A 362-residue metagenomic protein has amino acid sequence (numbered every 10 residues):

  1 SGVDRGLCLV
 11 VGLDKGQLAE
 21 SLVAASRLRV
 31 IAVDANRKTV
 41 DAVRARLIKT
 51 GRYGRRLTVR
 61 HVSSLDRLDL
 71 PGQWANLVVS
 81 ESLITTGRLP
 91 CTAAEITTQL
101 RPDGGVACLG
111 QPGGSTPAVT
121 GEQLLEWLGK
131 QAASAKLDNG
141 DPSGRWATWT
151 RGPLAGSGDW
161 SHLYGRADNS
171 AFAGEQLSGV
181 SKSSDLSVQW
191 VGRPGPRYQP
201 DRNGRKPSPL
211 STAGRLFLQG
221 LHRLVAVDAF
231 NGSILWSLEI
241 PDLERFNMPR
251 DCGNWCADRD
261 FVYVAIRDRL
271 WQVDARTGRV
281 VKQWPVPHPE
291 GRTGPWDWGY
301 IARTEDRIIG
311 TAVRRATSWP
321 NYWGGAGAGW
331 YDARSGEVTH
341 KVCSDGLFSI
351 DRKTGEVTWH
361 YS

Functional and structural regions predicted by a protein language model:
V3-S21, R27-I31: Conserved class I S-adenosyl-L-methionine
A42-L70: S-adenosyl-L-methionine
A75-C91: A short SAM/SAH-binding and catalytic strip from SAM-dependent methyltransferases
R88-G105: A short glycine-rich, Lys/Arg-flanked "PGG" loop and its adjoining helix->strand segment in the class I
S161, L235-I240, K282-P287, W359-S362: Beta-propeller fold detector
G165-G174, S178-H222, G253: Beta-strand-rich domains and repeat architectures in extracellular enzymes and scaffolds, especially beta-propellers
D201-L224, F246-W271, R292-F348, Y361-S362: Repeat-blade elements of multi-bladed beta-propeller folds
A229-N231, D274-G278, D351-T354: Short loop/turn segments that connect beta-strands within beta-propeller blades
